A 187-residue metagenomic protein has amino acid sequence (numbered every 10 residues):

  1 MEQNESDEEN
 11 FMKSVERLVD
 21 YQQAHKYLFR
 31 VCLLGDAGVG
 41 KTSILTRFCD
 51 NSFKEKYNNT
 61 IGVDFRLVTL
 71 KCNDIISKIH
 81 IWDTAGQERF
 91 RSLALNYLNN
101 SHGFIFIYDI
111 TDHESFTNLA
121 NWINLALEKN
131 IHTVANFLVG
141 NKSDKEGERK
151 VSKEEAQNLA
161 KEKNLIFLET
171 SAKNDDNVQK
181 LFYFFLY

Functional and structural regions predicted by a protein language model:
M1-Y187: TRAFAC-class small GTPase G-domain
